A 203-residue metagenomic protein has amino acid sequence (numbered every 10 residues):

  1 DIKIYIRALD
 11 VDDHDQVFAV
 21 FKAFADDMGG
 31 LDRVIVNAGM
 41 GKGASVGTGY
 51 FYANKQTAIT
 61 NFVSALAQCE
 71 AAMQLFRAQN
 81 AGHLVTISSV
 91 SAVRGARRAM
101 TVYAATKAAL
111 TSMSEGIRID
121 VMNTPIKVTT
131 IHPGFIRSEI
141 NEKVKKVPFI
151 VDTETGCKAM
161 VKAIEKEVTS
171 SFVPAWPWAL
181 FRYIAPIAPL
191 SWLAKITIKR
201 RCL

Functional and structural regions predicted by a protein language model:
A8-A19, F51: The beta1-alpha1 cofactor-binding region of Rossmann-like NAD(H)/NADP(H)-dependent oxidoreductases
L31-G39, T86: Rossmann-fold scaffold of SDR-type NAD(P)-dependent oxidoreductases
G41-K55, A99: Conserved mid-core segment of classical short-chain dehydrogenase/reductases
C69, T106: Active-site helix of classical SDR
S89: Residue(s) in the substrate-gating loop at a strand-loop-helix junction that position the organic substrate next
A96-A104, G116: Active-site loop-to-helix junction immediately N-terminal to the catalytic Tyr of the SDR YXXXK motif in Rossmann-fold
T130, K145-R182: C-terminal helical subdomain
